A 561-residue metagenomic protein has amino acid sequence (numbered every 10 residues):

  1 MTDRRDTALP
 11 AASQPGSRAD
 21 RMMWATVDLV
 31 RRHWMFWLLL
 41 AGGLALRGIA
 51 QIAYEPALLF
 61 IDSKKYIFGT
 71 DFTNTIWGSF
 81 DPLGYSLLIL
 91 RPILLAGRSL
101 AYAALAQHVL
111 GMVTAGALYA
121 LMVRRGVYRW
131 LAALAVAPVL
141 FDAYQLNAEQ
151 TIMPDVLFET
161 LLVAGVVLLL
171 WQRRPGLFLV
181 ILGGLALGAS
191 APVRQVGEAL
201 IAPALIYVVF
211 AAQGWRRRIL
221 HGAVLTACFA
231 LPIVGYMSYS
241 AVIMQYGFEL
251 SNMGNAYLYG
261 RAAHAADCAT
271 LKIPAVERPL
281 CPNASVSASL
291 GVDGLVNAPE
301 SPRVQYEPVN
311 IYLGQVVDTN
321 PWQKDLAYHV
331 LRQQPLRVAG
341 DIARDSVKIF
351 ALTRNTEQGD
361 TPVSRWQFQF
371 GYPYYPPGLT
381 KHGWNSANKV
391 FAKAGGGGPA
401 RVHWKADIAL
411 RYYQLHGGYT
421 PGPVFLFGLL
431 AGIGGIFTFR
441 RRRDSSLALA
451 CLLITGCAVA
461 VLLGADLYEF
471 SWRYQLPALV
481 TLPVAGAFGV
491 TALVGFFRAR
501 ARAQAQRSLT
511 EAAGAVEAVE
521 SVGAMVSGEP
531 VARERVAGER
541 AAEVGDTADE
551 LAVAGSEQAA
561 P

Functional and structural regions predicted by a protein language model:
R31-L58, F141, F229-S240: Transmembrane signal-anchor helices characteristic of membrane glycosylation enzymes that use polyprenol
A53-I67, I76-R91, G97-R98, E249-L250 (+2 more regions): Extracytoplasmic catalytic/substrate-binding loops of multi-pass membrane glycan-assembly enzymes
L58-F60, K65, G222-D325, H329 (+3 more regions): Juxtamembrane membrane-water interface segments immediately following transmembrane helices in multi-pass
I61, A103-L110, L134-A164, L169 (+3 more regions): Multi-pass, polyprenyl lipid-linked donor-dependent membrane glycosyltransferases
L83-L87, A96-G116, A133, A148: Loop-to-helix entry region of an early transmembrane alpha helix in multi-pass inner-membrane enzymes
A101-L105, G340-I454: Membrane-interface anchor segments at the N-terminal boundary of transmembrane helices in multi-pass membrane enzymes
L118-F141, E159-T160, R173, L177-V180 (+1 more regions): Transmembrane-helix signature of polytopic, membrane-embedded enzymes that assemble or transfer cell-envelope glycans
V136, V180-R194, T226-Y236: Membrane-interface alpha helices of multi-pass inner-membrane proteins
